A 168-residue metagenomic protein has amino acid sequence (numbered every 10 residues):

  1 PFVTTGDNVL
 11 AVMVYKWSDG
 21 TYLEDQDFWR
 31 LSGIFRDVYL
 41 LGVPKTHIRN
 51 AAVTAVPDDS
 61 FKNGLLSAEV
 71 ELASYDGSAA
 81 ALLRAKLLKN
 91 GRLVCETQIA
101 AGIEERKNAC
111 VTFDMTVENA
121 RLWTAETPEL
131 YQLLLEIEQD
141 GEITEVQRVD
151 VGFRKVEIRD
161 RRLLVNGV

Functional and structural regions predicted by a protein language model:
P1-V168: Secreted/periplasmic carbohydrate-active enzymes, especially glycoside hydrolases
